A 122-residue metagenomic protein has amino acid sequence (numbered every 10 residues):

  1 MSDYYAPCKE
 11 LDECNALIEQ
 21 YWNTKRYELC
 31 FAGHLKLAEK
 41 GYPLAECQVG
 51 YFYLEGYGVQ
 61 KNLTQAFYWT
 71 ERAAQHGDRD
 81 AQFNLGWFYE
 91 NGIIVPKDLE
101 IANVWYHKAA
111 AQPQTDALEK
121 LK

Functional and structural regions predicted by a protein language model:
P7, Q114-K122: TPR/TPR-like alpha-solenoid helical repeat scaffolds
K9-E10, E39-P43, E55-Y57, N62 (+3 more regions): Short helix-capping/linker turns of helical repeat alpha-solenoids
K9-K40, E55: Alpha-helical segment of the N-proximal tetratricopeptide repeat
N15-Q20, Q48-E55, N84-N91, K120-K122: Hydrophobic face of amphipathic alpha-helices that form TPR/SEL1-like repeat modules and related alpha-solenoid
K97-T115: TPR/TPR-like (Sel1-like) alpha-helical repeat modules
